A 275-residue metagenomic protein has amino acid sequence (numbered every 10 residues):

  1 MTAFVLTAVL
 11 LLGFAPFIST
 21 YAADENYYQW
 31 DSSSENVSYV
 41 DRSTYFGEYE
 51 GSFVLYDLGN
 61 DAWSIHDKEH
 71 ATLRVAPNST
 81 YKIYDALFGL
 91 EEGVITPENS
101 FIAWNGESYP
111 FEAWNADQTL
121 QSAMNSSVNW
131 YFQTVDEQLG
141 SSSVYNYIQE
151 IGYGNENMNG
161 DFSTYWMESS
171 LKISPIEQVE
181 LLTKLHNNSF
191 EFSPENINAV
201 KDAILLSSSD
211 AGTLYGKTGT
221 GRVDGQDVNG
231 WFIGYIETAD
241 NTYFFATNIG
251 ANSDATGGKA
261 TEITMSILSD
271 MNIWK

Functional and structural regions predicted by a protein language model:
M1-Y21: Sec-dependent N-terminal signal peptides of Gram-positive bacterial secreted proteins and lipoproteins
P16-G47, E137-G140, T183-G212, T218-K275: Structured C-terminal helix/loop/strand segments within mature extracytoplasmic catalytic/sensor domains
F53-G59: Short hydrophobic alpha-helical segments used for membrane anchoring or interfacial signaling
H66-T72, A116-D117, N125-F132, N159-W166 (+1 more regions): Flexible glycine/proline-enriched surface loops and loop-helix/loop-strand junctions
R74-N99, A123, F245: Active-site SXXK
L90-E107, S193-I197: Short, well-structured active-site flanking segments
F101-S122, I148-E156: Active-site helix/loop module of the DD-peptidase/beta-lactamase fold, centered on the serine-lysine SxxK catalytic
L120, F132-L182: Mid-domain, small-residue-enriched loop/turn segments at the edges of structured enzyme/sensor domains
